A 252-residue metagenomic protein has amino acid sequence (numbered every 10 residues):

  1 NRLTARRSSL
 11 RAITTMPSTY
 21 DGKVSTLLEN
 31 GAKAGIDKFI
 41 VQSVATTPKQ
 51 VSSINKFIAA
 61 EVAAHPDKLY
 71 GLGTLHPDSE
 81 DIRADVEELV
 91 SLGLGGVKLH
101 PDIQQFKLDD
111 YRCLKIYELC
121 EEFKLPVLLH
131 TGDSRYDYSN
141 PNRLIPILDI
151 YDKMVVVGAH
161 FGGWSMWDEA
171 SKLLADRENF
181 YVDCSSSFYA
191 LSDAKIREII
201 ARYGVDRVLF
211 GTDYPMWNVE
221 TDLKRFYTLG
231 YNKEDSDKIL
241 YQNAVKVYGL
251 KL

Functional and structural regions predicted by a protein language model:
R2-K38, E87, G204-L209, V219-L252: Mid-to-C-terminal alpha-helical segments outside catalytic/metal-binding sites
T26-N30, I54-E61, D85-L89, R112-I116 (+4 more regions): A general structural detector for well-ordered alpha-helical segments in enzyme core domains, enriched
G31, I58, L89, V97 (+6 more regions): Conserved, mostly hydrophobic/aromatic
D37-K38, A45-L128, D133-R135, D176 (+1 more regions): Active-site gating/metal-coordination segments in enzymes
I40-S43, T74, V157-A159, D183 (+2 more regions): Short beta-strand segments
V44, D102, F161-G162, S187 (+1 more regions): Flexible loop residues that form catalytic and substrate-binding hotspots at small-molecule/glycan-binding clefts
G95-G96, D109-L209: Catalytic pocket-lining loop regions of alpha/beta-barrel enzymes, especially the amidohydrolase/enolase/GH5 lineages
